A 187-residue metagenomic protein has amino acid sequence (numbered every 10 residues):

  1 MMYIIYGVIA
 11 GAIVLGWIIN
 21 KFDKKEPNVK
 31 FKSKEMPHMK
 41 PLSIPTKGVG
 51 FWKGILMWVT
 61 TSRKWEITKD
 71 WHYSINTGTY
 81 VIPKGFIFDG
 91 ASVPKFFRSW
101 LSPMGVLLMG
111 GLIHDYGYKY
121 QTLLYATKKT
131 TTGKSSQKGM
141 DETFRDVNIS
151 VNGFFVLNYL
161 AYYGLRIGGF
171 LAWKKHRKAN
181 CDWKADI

Functional and structural regions predicted by a protein language model:
M2-I187: Extended terminal accessory/targeting regions
